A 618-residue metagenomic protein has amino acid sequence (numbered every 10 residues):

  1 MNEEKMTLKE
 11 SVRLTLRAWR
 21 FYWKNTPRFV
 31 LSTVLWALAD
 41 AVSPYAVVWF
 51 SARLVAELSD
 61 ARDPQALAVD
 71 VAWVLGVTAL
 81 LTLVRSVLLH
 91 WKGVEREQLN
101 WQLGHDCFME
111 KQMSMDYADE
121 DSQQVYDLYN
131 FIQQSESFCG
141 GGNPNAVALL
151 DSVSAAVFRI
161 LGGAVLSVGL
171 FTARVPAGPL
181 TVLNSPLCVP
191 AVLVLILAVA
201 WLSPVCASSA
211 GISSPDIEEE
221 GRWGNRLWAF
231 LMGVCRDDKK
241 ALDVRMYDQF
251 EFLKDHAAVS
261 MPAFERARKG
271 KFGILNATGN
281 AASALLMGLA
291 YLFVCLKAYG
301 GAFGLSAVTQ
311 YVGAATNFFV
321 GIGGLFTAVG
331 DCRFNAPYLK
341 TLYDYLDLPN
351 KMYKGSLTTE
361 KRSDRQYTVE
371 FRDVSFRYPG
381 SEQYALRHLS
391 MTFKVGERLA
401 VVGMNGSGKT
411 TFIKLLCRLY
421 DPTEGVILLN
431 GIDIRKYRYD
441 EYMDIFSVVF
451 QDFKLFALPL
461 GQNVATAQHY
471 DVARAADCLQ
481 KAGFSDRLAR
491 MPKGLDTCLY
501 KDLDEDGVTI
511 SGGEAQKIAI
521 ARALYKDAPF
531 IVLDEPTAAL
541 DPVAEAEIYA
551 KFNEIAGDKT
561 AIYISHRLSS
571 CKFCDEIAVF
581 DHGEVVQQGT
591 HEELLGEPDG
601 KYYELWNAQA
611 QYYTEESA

Functional and structural regions predicted by a protein language model:
M1-L16, Q98-V147, W223-R266, A336-P349 (+2 more regions): Extended non-transmembrane interhelical loops and adjacent amphipathic helices of multipass membrane proteins
M1-P44, A61-D70, K92, S122-L161 (+5 more regions): Membrane-integrated ABC transporters
V30-V84, I160-G211, L296, G301-L305: Transmembrane helix-loop-helix hairpins at lipid-water interfaces of multipass membrane proteins, especially the type-1
D248, A290, T309-L348: Cytosolic ends of transmembrane helices, especially the final helix of ABC transmembrane type-1 domains
C417: Helix-to-loop junction immediately C-terminal to a conserved catalytic motif
P422, L428, S485-I518, D527 (+1 more regions): ABC-fold ATPase nucleotide-binding domain signature/coupling loops
V426-L428, M443, G461-E505, Y549-A550 (+1 more regions): ABC ATPase nucleotide-binding domain helical subdomain, centered on the C-loop/LSGGQ "ABC signature"
G494, A550, D558, R567-A618: C-terminal portion of ABC ATPase nucleotide-binding domains
